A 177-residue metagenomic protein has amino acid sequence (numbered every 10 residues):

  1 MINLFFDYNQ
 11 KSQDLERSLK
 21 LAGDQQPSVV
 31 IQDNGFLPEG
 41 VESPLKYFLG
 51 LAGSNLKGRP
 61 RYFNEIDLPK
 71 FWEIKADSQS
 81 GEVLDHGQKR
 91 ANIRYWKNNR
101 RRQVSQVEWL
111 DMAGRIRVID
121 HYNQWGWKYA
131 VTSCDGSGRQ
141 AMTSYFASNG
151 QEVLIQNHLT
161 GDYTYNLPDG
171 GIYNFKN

Functional and structural regions predicted by a protein language model:
M1-D67, F146-N177: Long terminal segments
L68-W72: Noncatalytic linker/hinge segments flanking ATPase motor cores
I74-K176: Repetitive, compositionally biased segments used for assembly/scaffolding
